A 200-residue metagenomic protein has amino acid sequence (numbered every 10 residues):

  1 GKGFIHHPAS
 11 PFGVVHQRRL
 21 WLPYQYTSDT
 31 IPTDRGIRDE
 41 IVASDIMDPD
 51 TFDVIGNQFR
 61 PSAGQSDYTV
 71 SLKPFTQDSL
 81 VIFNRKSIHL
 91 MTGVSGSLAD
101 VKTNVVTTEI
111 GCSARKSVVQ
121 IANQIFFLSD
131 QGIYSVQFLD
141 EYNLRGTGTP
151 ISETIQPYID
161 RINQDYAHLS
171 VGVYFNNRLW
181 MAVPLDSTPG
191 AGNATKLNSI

Functional and structural regions predicted by a protein language model:
G1-R18, N57, T149: Disordered, low-complexity "stalk" and linker segments at domain junctions of extracellular and cell-surface proteins
K2, I55-A63, K102-T108: A short beta-strand motif characteristic of beta-propeller blades
P8-I37: Solenoidal tandem-repeat scaffolds enriched in leucines and small polar residues
A9-F12, D50, S62: Generic low-complexity segments that are intrinsically disordered, proline-rich and/or Lys/Arg-biased
R18-R19, T27, Q65-I200: Beta-sheet-dominated scaffold domains
I31, P49-D53, P150-I155: Extracytoplasmic/lumenal domain signature
D34-D48, K196-I200: Beta-propeller blade signature
D45-Q58, Q65: Contiguous N-terminal and early-domain "leader" segments and peripheral loops that mark the onset or edge of a domain
